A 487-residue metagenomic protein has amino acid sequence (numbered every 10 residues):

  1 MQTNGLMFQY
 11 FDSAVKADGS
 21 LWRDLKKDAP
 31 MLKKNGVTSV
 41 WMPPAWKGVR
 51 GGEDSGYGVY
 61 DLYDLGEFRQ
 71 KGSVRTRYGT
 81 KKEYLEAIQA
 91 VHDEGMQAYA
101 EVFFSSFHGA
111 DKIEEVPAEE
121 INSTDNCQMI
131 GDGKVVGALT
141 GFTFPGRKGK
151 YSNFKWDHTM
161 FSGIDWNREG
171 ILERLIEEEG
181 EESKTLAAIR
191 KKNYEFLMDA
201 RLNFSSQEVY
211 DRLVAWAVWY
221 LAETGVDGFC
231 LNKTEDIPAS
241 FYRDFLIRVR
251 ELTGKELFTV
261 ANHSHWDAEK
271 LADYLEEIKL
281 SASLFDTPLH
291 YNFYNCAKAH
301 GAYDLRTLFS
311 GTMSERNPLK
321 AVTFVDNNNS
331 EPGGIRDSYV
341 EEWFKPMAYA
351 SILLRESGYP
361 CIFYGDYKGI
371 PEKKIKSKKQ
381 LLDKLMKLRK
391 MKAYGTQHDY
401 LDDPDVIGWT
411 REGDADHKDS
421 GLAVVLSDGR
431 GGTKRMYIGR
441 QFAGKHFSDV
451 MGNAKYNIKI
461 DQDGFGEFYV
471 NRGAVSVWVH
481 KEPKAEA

Functional and structural regions predicted by a protein language model:
Q2-F8, D24-K34, W46, G51-Y63 (+7 more regions): Active-site-proximal helices and loops of the catalytic beta/alpha 8
T3-L6, G48-A87, A118-M160, N167-N203: Aromatic- and acidic-residue-enriched carbohydrate-binding clefts of CAZyme catalytic domains
L6, D12-K26, T38-V40, P44-G51 (+1 more regions): Active-site-adjacent substrate/metal-binding segments within catalytic domains of carbohydrate-active enzymes
F11-W22, D199-D211: Active-site mouth loops of central-metabolism enzymes
A45-G48, V102-E119: Aromatic-lined carbohydrate-binding surfaces of glycoside hydrolases
T76-A110: Substrate-binding cleft of carbohydrate-active enzyme catalytic domains
G79, E208-R212, F344: Short secondary-structure boundary/capping elements
